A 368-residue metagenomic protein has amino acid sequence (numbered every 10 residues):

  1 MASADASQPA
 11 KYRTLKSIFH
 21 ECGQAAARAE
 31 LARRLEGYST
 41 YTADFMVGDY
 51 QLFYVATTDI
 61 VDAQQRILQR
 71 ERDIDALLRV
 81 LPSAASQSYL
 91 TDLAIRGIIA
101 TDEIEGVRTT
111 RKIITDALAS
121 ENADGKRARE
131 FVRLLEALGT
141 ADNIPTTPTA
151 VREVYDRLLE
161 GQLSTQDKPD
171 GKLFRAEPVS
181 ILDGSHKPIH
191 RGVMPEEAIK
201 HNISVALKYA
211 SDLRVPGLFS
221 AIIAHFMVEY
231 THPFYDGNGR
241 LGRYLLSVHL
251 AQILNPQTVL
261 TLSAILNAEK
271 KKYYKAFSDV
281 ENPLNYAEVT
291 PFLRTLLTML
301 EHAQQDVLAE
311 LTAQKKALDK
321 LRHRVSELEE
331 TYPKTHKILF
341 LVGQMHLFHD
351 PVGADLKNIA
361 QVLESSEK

Functional and structural regions predicted by a protein language model:
M1-K368: FIC/Doc superfamily catalytic core
